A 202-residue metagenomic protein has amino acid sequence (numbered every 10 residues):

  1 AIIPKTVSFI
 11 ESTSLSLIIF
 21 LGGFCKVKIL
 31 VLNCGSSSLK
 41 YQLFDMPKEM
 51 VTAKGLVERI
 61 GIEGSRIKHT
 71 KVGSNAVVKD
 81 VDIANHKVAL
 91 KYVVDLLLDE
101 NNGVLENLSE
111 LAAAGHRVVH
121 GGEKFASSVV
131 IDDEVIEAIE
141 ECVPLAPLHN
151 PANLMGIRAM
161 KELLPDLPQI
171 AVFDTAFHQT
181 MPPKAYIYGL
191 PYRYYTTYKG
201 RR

Functional and structural regions predicted by a protein language model:
P4-S8, S12-S16: Low-acidity, Ser/Thr- and Arg-rich intrinsically disordered low-complexity segments
K26-L30: Extreme N-terminal starter segment of soluble prokaryotic enzymes
L32-S37: A short acidic Gly-Thr/Ser loop motif
S38-I83: Short glycine-rich, Thr/Ser-proximal phosphate-binding strand/loop in the N-terminal lobe of ATP-dependent enzymes
V78-N107: A structured beta-alpha segment of the ubiquitous adenosine-cofactor-binding alpha/beta core
L97, N101-H149, F177-A185: Short beta-strand-loop/turn "lid" adjacent to the catalytic site in phosphate-handling enzymes
H116, A146-R202: Gly/Ser/Thr-rich active-site cleft segment
